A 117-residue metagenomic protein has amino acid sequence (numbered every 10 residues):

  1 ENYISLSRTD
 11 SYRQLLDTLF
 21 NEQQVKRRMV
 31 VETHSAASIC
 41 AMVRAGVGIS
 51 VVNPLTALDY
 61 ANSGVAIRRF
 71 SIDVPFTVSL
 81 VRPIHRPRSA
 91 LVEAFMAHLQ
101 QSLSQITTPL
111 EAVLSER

Functional and structural regions predicted by a protein language model:
E1-Q23, R88-A97, L103-L114: Secondary-structure junction motif
N2, K26, G48: Residue-level detector of anion-binding/catalytic polar loops
N2-I4, V30, S79-V81: Short aromatic/hydrophobic contact patches that present stacked aromatics for nucleic-acid/ligand binding
S5-L6, V25-S35: Short beta-strand-to-loop elements that line the ligand-binding cleft of bilobed periplasmic-binding protein-like
R8, Y12, V31, F70-I72 (+1 more regions): Residue-level signature of the cytosolic catalytic core of signaling kinases
Q14, S35-A36: Conserved glycosyltransferase catalytic-site signature
A37-I84, A94: Beta-alpha-beta core module
R117: C-terminal active-site/capping subdomain that shapes the small-molecule cofactor and substrate pocket of enzyme
